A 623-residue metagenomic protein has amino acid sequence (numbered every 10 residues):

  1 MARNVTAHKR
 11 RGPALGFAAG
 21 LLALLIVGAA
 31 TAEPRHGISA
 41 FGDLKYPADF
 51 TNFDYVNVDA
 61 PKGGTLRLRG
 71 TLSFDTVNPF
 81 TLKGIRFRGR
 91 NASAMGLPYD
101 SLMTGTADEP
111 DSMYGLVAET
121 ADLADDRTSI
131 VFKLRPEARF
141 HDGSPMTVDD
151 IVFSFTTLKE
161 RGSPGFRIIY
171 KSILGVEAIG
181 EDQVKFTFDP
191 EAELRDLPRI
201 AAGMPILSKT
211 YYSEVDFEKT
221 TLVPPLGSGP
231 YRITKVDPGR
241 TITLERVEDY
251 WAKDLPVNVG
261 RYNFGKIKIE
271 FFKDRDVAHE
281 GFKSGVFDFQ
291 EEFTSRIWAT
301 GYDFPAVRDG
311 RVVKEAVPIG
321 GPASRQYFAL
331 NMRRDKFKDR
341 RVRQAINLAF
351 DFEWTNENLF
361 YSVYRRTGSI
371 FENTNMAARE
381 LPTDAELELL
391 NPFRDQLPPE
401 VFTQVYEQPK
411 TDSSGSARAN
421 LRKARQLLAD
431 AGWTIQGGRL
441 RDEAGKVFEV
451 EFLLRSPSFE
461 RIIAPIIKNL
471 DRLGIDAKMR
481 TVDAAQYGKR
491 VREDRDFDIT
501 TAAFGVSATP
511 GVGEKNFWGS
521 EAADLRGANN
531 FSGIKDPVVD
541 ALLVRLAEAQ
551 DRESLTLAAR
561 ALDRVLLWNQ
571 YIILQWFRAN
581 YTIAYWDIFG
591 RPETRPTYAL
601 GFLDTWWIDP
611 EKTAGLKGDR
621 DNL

Functional and structural regions predicted by a protein language model:
E33-D126, T156, P224-L226: N-terminal lobe/hinge region of extracytoplasmic solute-binding protein
V56-P61, T81, I85-A92, T120-P164 (+6 more regions): Aromatic- and charge-enriched surface segment that lines or borders ligand/interaction sites
G70-L72, D237-I242, R246, L348-Q408 (+3 more regions): Detector for C-terminal structural segments
S93-E109, T156, A201-K268, K273-E280 (+4 more regions): Gly/Pro-rich hinge or "lid" segments in bacterial periplasmic/extracellular proteins
G115-E119, H141, M146, T187-I206 (+4 more regions): Aromatic-rich, solvent-exposed beta-strand/loop patch
K133, R167-S213, S228-D237, P382-Q396: Surface-exposed binding/hinge segments that line and control ligand-binding clefts or catalytic entry sites
R135, K219, A252-Y302, Q344 (+3 more regions): Ligand-site clamp/hinge motif
G175-E177, T234-E245, E270-R334, R341-A345 (+5 more regions): Extracellular/periplasmic solute-recognition and catalytic clefts
